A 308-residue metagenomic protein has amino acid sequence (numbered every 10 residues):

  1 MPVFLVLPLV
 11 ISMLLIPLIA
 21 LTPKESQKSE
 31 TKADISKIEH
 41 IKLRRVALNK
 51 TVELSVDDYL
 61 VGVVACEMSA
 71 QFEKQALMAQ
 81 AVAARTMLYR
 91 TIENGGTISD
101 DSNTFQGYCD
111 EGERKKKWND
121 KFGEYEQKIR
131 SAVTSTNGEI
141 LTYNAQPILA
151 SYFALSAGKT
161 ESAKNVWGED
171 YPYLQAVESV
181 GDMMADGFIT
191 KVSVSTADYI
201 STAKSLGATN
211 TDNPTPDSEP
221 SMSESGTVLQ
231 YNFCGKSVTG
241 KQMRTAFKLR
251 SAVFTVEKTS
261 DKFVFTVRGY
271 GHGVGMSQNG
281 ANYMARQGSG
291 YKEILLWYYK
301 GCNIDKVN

Functional and structural regions predicted by a protein language model:
M1-N308: Conserved, single-site charged/polar hotspot
